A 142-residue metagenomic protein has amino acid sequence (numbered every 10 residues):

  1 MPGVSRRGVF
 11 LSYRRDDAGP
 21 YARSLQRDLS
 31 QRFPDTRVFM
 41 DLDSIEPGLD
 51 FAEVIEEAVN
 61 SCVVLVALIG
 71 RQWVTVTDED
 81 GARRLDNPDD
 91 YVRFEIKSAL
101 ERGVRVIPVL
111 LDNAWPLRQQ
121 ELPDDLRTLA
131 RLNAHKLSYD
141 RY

Functional and structural regions predicted by a protein language model:
M1-Q72, D78-A82, P88, V92 (+2 more regions): Conserved N-terminal substructure of TIR/SEFIR domains
V76-T77, Q120: A glycine-biased, small/acidic residue-tolerant capping/turn segment at secondary-structure junctions
V106-V109: Conserved beta-strand/loop subsegment of P-loop NTPase cores
A114-L126: Glycine-rich, charge-decorated loop segments at or immediately adjacent to ligand/cofactor-binding or catalytic sites
A130-R131: A short helix-turn-beta junction within AAA+ P-loop NTPase domains corresponding to the substrate/partner-engaging
A134-D140: Short acidic-hydrophobic, aromatic-tinged amphipathic segments that line or gate anion-handling sites
